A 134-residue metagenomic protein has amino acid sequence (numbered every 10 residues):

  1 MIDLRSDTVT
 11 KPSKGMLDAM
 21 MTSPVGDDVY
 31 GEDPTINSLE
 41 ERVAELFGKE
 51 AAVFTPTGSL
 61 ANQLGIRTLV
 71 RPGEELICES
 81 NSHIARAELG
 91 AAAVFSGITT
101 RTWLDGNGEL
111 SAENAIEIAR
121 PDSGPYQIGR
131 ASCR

Functional and structural regions predicted by a protein language model:
M1-A19: N-terminal amphipathic/basic leader segments beginning at the initiator methionine
I2, A51-F54, E74-L76, T99-R101 (+1 more regions): Structural motif
D7, S23-D27, L46, P72 (+1 more regions): Change "in soluble alpha/beta enzymes" to "in soluble alpha/beta proteins
S13-G58, S80-N81, A85-R86, A91-A93: Conserved N-terminal alpha-helix of the aminotransferase class I/II PLP-enzyme fold
E50-V70, W103-L104: Conserved core of the PLP fold type I
T68-R86, A131: Conserved PLP-anchoring active-site segment centered on the Schiff-base-forming lysine
S96-R134: PLP-dependent aminotransferase-class I/II
